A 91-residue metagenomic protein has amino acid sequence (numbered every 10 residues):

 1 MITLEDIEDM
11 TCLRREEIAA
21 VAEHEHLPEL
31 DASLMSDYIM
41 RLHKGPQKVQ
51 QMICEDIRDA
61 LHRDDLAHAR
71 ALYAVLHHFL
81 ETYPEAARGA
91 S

Functional and structural regions predicted by a protein language model:
M1-M52, A71-S91: Long, non-catalytic architectural segments outside compact domain cores
